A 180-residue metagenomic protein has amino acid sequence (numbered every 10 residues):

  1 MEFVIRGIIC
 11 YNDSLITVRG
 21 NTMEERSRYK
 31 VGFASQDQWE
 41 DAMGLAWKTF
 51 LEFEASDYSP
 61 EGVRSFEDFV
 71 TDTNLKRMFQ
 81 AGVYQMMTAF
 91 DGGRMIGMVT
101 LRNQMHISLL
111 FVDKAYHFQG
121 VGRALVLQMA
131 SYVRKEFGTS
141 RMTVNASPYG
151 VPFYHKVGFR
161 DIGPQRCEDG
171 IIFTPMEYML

Functional and structural regions predicted by a protein language model:
Y29-G44: A short beta-loop-alpha structural element at the N-terminal edge of CoA-dependent acyl/N-acetyltransferase catalytic
W47-N74: Conserved GNAT-fold acetyl-CoA-binding loop/helix
D72-M87: A short helix-loop-beta-strand connector motif used in the catalytic cores of GNAT acetyltransferases and, in some
V83-G97: Conserved beta-hairpin
I107-H117: A short, internal acetyl-CoA/4′-phosphopantetheine-binding micro-motif in the GNAT/acyltransferase core
F118-S131: Conserved acetyl-CoA-binding loop-helix of GNAT-fold acetyltransferases
R123, P148-P164, D169-I172: Conserved active-site alpha-helix within GNAT-family acetyltransferase domains
V133-A146: Conserved GNAT acetyl-CoA-binding A-motif
